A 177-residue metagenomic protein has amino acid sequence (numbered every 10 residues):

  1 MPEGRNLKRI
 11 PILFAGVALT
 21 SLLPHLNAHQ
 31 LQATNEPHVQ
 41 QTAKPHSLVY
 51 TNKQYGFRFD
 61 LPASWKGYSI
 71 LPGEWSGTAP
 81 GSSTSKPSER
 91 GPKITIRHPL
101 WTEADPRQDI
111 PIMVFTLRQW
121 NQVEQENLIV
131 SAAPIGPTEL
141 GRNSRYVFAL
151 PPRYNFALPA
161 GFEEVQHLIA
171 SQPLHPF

Functional and structural regions predicted by a protein language model:
P2-G4, K8-F14, T20-T95, W101 (+1 more regions): N-terminal targeting sequences that direct proteins away from the cytosol to non-cytosolic compartments
P99-R107: Short low-complexity stretches enriched in small and charged residues
P106-I110, Q119-E124: Extracellular/lumen-exposed scaffold segments
M113: Short, basic, glycine/proline-bearing loop/turn elements
